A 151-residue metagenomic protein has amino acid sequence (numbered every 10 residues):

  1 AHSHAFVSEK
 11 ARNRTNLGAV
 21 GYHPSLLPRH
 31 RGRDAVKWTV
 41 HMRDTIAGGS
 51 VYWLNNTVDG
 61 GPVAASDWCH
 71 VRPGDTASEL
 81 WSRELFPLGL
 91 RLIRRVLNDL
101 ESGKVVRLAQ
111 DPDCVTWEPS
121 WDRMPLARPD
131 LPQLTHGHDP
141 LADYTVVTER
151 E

Functional and structural regions predicted by a protein language model:
H2-L134: Donor/substrate-binding cores of folate-linked one-carbon enzymes
P132-E151: C-terminal active-site/capping subdomain that shapes the small-molecule cofactor and substrate pocket of enzyme
